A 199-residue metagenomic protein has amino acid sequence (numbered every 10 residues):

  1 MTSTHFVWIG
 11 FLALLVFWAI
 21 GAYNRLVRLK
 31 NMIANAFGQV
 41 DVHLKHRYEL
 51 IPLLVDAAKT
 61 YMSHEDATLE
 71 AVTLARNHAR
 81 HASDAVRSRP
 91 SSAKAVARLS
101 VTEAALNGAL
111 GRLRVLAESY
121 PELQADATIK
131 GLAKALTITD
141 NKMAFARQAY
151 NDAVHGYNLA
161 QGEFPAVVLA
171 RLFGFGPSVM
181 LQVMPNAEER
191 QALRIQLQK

Functional and structural regions predicted by a protein language model:
T2-K199: A helix-centric hydrophobic-segment signal that preferentially recognizes long, alpha-helical stretches used
